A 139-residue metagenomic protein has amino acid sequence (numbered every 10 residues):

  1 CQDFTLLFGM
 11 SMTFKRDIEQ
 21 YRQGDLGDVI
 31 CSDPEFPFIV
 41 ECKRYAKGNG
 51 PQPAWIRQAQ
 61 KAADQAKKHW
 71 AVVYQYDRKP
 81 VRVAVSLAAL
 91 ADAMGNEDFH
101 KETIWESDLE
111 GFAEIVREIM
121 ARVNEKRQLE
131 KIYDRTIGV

Functional and structural regions predicted by a protein language model:
C1-V139: Catalytic phosphate/metal-binding cores of nucleic-acid and nucleotide-processing enzymes, i.e., regions that mediate
